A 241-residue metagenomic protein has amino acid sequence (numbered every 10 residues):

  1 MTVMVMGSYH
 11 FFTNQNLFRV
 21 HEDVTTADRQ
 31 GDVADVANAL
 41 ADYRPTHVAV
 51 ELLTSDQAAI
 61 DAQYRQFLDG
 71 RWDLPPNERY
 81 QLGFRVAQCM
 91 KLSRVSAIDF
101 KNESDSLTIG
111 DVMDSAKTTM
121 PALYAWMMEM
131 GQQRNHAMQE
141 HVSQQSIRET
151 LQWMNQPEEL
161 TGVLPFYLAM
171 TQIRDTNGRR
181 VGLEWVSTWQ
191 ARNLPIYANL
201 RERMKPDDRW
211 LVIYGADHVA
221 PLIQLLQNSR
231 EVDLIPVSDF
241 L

Functional and structural regions predicted by a protein language model:
M1-G7: N-terminal regions that are enriched for targeting/export leaders and immediately downstream pro/stem segments
Y9-R29: Acidic/histidine-rich helix-loop elements that form or flank divalent-metal/phosphate-binding sites at the catalytic
F12-N14, D56-I60, S104-T108, V219-L222: Short catalytic/ligand-binding loop motif for oxyanion handling, primarily in non-cytosolic enzymes, centered on
A27-A37, L68: N-terminal post-signal-peptidase region of extra-cytosolic proteins
L40, R44-V50: Proline-aspartate-enriched helix->loop->beta-strand connector
V50-S55, D99-K101, Y214-A216: Short, well-ordered beta-to-alpha junction loops that form the rim of enzyme active sites and present histidine/acidic
A59-K205: Hydrophobic, often amphipathic alpha-helical segments used for membrane interaction and targeting
V186-L241: A cross-kingdom marker for long, charged
